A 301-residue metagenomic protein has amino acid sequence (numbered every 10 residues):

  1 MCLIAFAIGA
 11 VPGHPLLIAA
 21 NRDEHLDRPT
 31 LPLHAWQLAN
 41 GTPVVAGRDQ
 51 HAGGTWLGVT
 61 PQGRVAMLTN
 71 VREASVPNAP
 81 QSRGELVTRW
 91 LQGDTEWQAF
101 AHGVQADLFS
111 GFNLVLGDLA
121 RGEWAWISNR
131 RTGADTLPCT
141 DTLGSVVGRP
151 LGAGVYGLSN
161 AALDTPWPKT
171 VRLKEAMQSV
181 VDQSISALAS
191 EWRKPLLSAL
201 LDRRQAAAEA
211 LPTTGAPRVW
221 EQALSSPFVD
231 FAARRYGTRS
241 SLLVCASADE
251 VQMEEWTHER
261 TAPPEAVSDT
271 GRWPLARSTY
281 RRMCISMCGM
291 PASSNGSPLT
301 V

Functional and structural regions predicted by a protein language model:
M1-V301: N-terminal nucleophile
